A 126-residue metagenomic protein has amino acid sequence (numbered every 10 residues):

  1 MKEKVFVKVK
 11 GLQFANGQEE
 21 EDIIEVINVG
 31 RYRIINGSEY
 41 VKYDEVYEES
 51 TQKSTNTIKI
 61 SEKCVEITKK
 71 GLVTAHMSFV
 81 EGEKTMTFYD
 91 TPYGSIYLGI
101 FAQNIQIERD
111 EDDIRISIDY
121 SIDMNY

Functional and structural regions predicted by a protein language model:
M1-M124: N-terminal intrinsically disordered, cationic/polar leader segments that include organellar targeting peptides
